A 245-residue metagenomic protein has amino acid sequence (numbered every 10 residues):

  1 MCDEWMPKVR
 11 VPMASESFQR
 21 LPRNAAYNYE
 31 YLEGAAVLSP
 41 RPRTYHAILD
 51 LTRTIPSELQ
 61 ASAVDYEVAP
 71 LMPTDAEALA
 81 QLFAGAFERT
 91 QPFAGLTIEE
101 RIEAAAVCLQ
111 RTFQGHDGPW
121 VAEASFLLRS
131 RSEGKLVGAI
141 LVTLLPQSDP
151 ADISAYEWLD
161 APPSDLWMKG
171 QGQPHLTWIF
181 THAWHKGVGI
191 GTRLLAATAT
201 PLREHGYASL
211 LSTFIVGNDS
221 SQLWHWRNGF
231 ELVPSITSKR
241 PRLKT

Functional and structural regions predicted by a protein language model:
M1-P42: Gly/Pro/Ser/Thr-rich low-complexity, intrinsically disordered segments predominantly at protein N-termini
A35, R41-R43, T192, E204 (+1 more regions): Conserved active-site alpha-helix within GNAT-family acetyltransferase domains
A35, R41-Y66, S238-P241: Acyl-donor-binding surface of acyltransferase catalytic domains
E67-A94, V233: A short beta-loop-alpha structural element at the N-terminal edge of CoA-dependent acyl/N-acetyltransferase catalytic
T97-L136, D165: Active-site rim helix/loop that mediates acceptor-substrate recognition in acyltransferases
W158-A161, Q173, W178-T181, G187-E204 (+1 more regions): Conserved acetyl-CoA-binding loop-helix of GNAT-fold acetyltransferases
H182-K186, S212-Q222, S238-R242: Conserved beta-strand-loop-alpha-helix junction that forms the acyl-donor binding cleft
L202-F214: Conserved GNAT acetyl-CoA-binding A-motif
